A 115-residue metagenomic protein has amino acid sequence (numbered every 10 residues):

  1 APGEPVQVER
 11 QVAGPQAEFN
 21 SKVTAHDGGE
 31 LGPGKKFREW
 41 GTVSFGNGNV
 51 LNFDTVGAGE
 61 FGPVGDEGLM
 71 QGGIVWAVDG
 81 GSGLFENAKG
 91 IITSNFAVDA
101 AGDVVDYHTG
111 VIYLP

Functional and structural regions predicted by a protein language model:
A1-P115: Beta-strand-enriched cores of mature, soluble protein domains
